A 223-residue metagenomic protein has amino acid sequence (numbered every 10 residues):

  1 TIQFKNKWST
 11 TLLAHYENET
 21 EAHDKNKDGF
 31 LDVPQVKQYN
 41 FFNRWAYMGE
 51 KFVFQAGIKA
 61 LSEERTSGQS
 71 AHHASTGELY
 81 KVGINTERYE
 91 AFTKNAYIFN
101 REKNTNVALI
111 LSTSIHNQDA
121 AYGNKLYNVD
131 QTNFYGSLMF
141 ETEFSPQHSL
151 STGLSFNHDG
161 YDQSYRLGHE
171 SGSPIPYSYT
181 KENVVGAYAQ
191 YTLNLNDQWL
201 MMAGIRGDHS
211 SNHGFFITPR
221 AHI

Functional and structural regions predicted by a protein language model:
T1-I2, F41-Y47, T93-Y97, G136-T142 (+2 more regions): Residues on the lipid-exposed face of transmembrane beta-strands in outer-membrane beta-barrel proteins
T1-I2, L12-A14, V33-P34: Short strand-turn segments of transmembrane beta-barrel domains in outer membranes, especially the first one or two
F4, Y16, Y47-G49, A60-L61 (+6 more regions): Short beta-strand segments enriched in hydrophobic/aromatic residues within well-folded beta-rich domains
K7-T10, K51-F54, N100-V107, P146-L150 (+1 more regions): Repeated loop/turn-to-beta-strand initiation elements of outer-membrane beta-barrel proteins
L12-N18, A56-A60, L109-I115, T152-H158 (+1 more regions): Transmembrane beta-barrel strands of outer-membrane/channel proteins
E19-F42, M48-V107, T113-Q131: Flexible loop and strand-edge segments within Gram-negative outer membrane beta-barrel domains
E50, Q147-S151, S155, D159 (+1 more regions): Structural signature of Gram-negative outer-membrane beta-barrels, strongest in the C-terminal barrel of TonB-dependent
S70-G77, S164-Y177: Solvent-exposed loop segments that connect transmembrane elements
